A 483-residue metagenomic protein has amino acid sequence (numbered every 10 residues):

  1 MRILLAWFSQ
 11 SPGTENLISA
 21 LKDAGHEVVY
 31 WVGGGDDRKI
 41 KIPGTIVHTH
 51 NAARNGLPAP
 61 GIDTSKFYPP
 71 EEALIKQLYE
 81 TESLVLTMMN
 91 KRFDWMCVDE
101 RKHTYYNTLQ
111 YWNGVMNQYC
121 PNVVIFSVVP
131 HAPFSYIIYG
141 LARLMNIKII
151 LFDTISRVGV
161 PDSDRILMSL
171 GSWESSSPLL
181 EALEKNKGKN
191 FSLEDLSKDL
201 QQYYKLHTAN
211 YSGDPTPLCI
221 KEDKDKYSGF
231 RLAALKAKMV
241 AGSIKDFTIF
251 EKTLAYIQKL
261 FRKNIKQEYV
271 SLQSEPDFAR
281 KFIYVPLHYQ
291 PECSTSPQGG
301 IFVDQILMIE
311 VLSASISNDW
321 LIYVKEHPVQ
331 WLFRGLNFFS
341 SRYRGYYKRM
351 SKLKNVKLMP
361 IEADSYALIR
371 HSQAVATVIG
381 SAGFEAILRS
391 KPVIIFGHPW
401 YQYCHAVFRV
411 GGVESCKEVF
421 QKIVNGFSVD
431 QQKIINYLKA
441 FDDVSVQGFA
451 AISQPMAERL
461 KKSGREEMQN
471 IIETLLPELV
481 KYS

Functional and structural regions predicted by a protein language model:
G13-H26, V311-D319: A short, Lys/Arg-enriched amphipathic alpha-helix followed by its capping loop at the start of a domain
A20-N113, N117-Q118, R157-L254: Conserved N-terminal ligand/cofactor-binding loop architecture of enzyme catalytic domains
N117, P276-D277, A367-L368: Structural alpha-helical scaffold elements that stabilize or flank donor/cofactor-binding regions in carbohydrate
C120-I125: Proline-aspartate-enriched helix->loop->beta-strand connector
F126-P130, P360-V407: A donor-sugar binding/catalytic signature common to diverse glycosyltransferases and related nucleotide-sugar
L179-Y227, A406-S483: Leloir-type glycosyltransferase catalytic cores
A233-Y343: Conserved catalytic-core segment of nucleotide-activated headgroup transferases in glycan assembly
S340-M359: Nucleotide-activated donor-binding/catalytic signature segment of Leloir-type glycosyltransferases, i.e., the conserved
